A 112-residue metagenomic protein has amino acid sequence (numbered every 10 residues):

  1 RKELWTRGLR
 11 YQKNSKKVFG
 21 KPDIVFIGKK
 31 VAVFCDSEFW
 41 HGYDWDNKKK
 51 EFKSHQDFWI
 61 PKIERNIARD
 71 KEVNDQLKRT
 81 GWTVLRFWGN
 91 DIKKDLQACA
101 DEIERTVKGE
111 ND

Functional and structural regions predicted by a protein language model:
R1-D112: Nucleic-acid endo/exonuclease domains
